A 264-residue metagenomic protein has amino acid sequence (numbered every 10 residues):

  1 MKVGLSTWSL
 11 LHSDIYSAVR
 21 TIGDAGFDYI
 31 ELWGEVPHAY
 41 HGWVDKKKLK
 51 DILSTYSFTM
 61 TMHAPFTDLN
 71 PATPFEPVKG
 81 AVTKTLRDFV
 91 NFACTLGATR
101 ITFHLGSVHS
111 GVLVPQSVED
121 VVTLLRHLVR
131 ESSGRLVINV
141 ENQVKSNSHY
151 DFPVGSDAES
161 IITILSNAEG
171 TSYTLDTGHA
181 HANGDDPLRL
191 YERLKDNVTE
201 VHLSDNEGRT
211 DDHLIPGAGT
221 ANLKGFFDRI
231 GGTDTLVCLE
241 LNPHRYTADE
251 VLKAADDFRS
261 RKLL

Functional and structural regions predicted by a protein language model:
M1-D88, C94, G170-S172, S260-L264: N-terminal pre-domain/capping segments
M1-K2, Y16-G23, G97-T99, S160-I162 (+2 more regions): Histidine-acidic metal/acid-base catalytic patches
T7-Y16, W33-K47, N70-T73, V108-V112 (+4 more regions): Acidic-and-aromatic substrate-binding clefts and catalytic sites of carbohydrate-active enzymes
V19-R20, W43-S57, R87-T95, V122-R130 (+2 more regions): Short amphipathic alpha-helices and their capping/turn segments at secondary-structure boundaries
F27, F58, A98, L136 (+1 more regions): Short glycine/serine/threonine/alanine-rich loop segments
Y29, W33, T61, N139-E141 (+2 more regions): Generic enzyme active-site microenvironment
W43-L49, V78-L86, P115-L125, P153-E159 (+3 more regions): Charged helix-capping and loop-helix junction motifs
T55, P74-S172: Active-site acidic/histidine proton-transfer and metal-coordination neighborhood in alpha/beta enzyme cores
